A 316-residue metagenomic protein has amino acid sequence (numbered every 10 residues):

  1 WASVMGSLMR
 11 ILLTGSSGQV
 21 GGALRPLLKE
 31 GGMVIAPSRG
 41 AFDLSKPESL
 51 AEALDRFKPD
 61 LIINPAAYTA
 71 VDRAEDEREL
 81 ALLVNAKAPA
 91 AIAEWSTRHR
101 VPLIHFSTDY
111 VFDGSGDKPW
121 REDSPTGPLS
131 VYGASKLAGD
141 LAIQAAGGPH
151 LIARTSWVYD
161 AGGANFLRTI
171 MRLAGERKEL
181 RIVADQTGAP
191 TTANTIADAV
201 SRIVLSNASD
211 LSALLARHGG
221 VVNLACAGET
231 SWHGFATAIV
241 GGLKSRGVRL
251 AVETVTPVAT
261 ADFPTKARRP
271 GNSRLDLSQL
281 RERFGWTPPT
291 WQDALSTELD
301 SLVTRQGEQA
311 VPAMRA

Functional and structural regions predicted by a protein language model:
R10-L27: N-terminal Rossmann NAD(P)H-binding glycine-rich loop of SDR-like oxidoreductase domains
K29-E52: Adenosine-cofactor binding site in Rossmann-like domains, unifying the SAM/SAH pocket of S-adenosylmethionine-dependent
P47-A86: NAD(P)H-binding glycine-rich loop region in Rossmannoid oxidoreductase-like domains and their noncatalytic homologs
D76, L83, K87-A91, R98 (+2 more regions): Catalytic helix-loop patch of NAD(P)-dependent Rossmann-fold dehydrogenases
L141-R202: NAD(P)-dependent short-chain dehydrogenase/reductase
A199-V200, S206-K266, Q306-M314: Mid/C-terminal beta-alpha module of Rossmann-like enzyme folds, strongest in SDR-family dehydrogenases/epimerases
P257-L277, T290: Active-site loop of classical SDR/Rossmann-like NAD(P)-dependent oxidoreductases, centered on the catalytic Tyr-X3-Lys
P289-A316: Amphipathic terminal alpha-helices
